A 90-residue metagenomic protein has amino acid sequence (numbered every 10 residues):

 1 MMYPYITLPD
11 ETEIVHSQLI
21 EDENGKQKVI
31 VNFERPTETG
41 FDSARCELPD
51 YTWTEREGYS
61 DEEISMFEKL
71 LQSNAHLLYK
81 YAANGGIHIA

Functional and structural regions predicted by a protein language model:
M1-L19: Negatively charged, low-complexity tracts enriched in Asp/Glu with abundant Ser/Thr
T7, E13, R45-E47, H88: Ser/Thr- (and often Asn-) enriched beta-sheet segments in non-cytosolic proteins
L8, L19, L48, L70-L71 (+1 more regions): Generic detector of leucine side chains in alpha-helical contexts
E11, F41-A44, E62-S65: Structured catalytic/translocation cores of nucleotide/phosphate-coupled proteins
I14, K28, I64-M66: Non-transmembrane, interaction-prone segments in cytosolic or luminal domains
H16-Y59: A short, structured beta-strand/loop element
E57-A90: Acidic, low-complexity intrinsically disordered segments
